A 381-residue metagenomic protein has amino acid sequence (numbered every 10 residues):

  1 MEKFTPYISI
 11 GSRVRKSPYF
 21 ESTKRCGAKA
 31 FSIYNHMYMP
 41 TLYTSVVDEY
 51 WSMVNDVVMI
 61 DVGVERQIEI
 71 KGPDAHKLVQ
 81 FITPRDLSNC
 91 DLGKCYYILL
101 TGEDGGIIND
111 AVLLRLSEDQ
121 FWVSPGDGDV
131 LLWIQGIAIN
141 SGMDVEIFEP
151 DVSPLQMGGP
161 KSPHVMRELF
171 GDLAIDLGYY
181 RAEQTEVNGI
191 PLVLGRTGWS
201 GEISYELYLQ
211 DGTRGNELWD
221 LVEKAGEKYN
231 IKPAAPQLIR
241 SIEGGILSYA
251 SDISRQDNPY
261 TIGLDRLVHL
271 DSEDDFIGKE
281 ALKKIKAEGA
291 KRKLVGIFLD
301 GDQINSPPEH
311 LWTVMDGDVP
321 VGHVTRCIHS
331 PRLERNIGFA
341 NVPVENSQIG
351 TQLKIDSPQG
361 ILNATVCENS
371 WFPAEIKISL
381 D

Functional and structural regions predicted by a protein language model:
M1-I98, G106: Acidic, proline/glycine-enriched N-terminal capping motif
M1-T41, L114-D381: Conserved, structured C-terminal
P73-I107, S162-I190: Internal amphipathic helical hairpin motif
N109-A111: Catalytic micro-motifs at enzyme active sites that drive phosphoryl/nucleotidyl and oxygen chemistry
